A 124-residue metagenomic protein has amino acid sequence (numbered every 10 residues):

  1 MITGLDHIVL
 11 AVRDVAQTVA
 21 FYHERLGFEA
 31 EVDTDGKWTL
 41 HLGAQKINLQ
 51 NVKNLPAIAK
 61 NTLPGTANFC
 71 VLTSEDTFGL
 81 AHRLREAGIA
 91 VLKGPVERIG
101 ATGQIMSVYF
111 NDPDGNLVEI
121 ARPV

Functional and structural regions predicted by a protein language model:
M1-Q17, A67-F69, P123-V124: N-terminal beta-strand motif that seeds the catalytic metal site of vicinal oxygen chelate
T3, D35, G103-I105: Loop/turn position at the start of each blade in beta-propeller repeats
A11-K53: Core segments of cupin and vicinal oxygen chelate
Q17-T18, D76-A81: Short, conserved charged micro-motifs
W38, A67, Q104-V108: Short beta-strand micro-motifs in enzyme catalytic cores
N54-K60: Short, charge-rich, low-complexity interaction segments located in flexible loops at or near secondary-structure
H82-V124: Vicinal oxygen chelate
